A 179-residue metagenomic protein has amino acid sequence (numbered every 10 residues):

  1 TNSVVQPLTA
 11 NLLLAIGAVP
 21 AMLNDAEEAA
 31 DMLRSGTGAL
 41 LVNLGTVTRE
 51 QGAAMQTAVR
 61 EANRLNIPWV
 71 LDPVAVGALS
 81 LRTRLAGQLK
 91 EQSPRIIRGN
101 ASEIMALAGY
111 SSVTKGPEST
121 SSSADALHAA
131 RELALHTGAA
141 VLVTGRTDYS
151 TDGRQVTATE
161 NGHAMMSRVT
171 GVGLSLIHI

Functional and structural regions predicted by a protein language model:
T1-L71: Conserved N-terminal subdomain of the carbohydrate kinase-like
N11, V19-A21, G38-L41, P68-W69 (+4 more regions): Structural motif
G45, V74-V76, S102: Active-site beta-loop-alpha junctions enriched in small/polar residues
A54, V59-K90, I96: Glycine/small-residue-rich loop that forms an oxyanion/phosphate-binding "nest" at active or ligand-binding sites
L81-T157, H163-M165: Conserved phosphate/ATP/ADP-binding segment of small-molecule kinases
S167-S175: Gly/Ser-rich catalytic serine loop of serine hydrolases
H178-I179: Conserved small/polar residues in nucleotide/adenosyl-binding loops
